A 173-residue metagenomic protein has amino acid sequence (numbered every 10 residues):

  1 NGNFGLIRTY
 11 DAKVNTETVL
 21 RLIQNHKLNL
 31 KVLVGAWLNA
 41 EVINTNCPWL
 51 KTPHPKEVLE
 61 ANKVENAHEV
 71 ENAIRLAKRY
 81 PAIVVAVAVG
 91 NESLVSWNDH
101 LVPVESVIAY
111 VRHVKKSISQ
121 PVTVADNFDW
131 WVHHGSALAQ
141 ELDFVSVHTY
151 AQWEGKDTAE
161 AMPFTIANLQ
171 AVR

Functional and structural regions predicted by a protein language model:
N1, N66-A77, D129-L138: Short, acidic/polar
N1-N15: Catalytic domains of carbohydrate-active enzymes, especially glycoside hydrolases
N3, L28, I118, Q140-E141: Short, structured coil segments at secondary-structure junctions
F4-G5, L59-A61, E92-L101, Y150-P163: Surface-exposed cleft-lining segments at the edges of enzyme active sites
R8-D11, V122-D126: Short, hydrophobic beta-strand segments that form beta-sheet elements in well-ordered domains
A12, E17-Q120: Substrate-binding cleft of extracellular glycoside hydrolase catalytic domains
V34, T45-P48, V84-V85, N91 (+1 more regions): Aromatic- and acid-rich polysaccharide-binding/catalytic face of secreted or lumenal carbohydrate-active enzymes
